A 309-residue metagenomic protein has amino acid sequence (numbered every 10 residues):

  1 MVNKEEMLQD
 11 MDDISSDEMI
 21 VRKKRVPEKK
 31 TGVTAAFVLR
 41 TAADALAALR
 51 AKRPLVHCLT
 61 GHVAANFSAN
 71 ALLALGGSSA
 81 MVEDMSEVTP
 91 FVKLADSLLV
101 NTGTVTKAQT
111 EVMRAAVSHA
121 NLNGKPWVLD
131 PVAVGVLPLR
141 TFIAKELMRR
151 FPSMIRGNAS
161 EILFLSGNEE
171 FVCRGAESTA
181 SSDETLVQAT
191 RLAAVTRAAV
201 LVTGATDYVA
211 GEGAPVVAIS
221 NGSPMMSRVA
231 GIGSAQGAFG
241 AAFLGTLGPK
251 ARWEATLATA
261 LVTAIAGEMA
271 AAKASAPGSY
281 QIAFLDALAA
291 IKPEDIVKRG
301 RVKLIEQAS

Functional and structural regions predicted by a protein language model:
V2-S79: Glycine-rich phosphate/adenosyl-contacting loop at the front of the ribokinase-like
F37-T41, I265-S309: Charged C-terminal helix
A71-N123: Active-site cofactor/substrate anionic-group-binding motifs, chiefly glycine- and Lys/Arg-rich phosphate-binding loops
Q109-N158: Glycine/small-residue-rich loop that forms an oxyanion/phosphate-binding "nest" at active or ligand-binding sites
L139-V216: Conserved phosphate/ATP/ADP-binding segment of small-molecule kinases
F164, R228-V262: Short, small-residue alpha-helix embedded
Q188-A193, K250-G267, F284-L285: Short, well-structured alpha-helical segments that form the helix of a local strand-helix-strand
V217-A230: Short pre-catalytic strand/loop immediately N-terminal to key active-site residues, enriched for Gly-Thr
